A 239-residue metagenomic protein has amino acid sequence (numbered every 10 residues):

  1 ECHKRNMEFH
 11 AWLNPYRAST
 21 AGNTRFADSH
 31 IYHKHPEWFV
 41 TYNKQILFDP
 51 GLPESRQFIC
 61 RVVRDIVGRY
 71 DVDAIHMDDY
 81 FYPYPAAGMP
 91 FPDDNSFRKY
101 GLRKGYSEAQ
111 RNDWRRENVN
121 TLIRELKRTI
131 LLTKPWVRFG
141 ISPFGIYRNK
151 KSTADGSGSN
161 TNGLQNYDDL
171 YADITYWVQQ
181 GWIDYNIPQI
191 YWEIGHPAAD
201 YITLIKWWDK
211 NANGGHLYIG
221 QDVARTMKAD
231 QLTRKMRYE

Functional and structural regions predicted by a protein language model:
E1, T41-C60, G105-V119, N162 (+2 more regions): The substrate-binding groove and active-site-proximal loops of carbohydrate-active enzymes, especially glycoside
E1-K4, E8-R69, D168-D169: Active-site-adjacent "subsite" loops/lids of carbohydrate-active enzymes
C2, I59, I66, I75-D78 (+4 more regions): Conserved, mostly hydrophobic/aromatic
H3-T20, H76-Y84, Q110-Y167, G215-R225: Aromatic-lined carbohydrate-recognition surfaces of secreted/lumenal glycan-active proteins
R17-N43, D79-G105, S152-L164: Aromatic- and acidic-residue-enriched segments that line the glycan-binding/catalytic groove of carbohydrate-active
V63-V67, V119-R128, I174-T175, Y201-D209 (+1 more regions): Generic structural signal for well-ordered alpha-helices, preferentially at hydrophobic/aromatic core positions
D71, W182-D184, G214: Glycine-enriched alpha-helix->loop->beta-strand junction motifs that scaffold or abut catalytic
P85, L132-T133, R138-I187, W192-L204 (+3 more regions): Substrate-binding cleft/loops of secretory-pathway carbohydrate-active enzymes
